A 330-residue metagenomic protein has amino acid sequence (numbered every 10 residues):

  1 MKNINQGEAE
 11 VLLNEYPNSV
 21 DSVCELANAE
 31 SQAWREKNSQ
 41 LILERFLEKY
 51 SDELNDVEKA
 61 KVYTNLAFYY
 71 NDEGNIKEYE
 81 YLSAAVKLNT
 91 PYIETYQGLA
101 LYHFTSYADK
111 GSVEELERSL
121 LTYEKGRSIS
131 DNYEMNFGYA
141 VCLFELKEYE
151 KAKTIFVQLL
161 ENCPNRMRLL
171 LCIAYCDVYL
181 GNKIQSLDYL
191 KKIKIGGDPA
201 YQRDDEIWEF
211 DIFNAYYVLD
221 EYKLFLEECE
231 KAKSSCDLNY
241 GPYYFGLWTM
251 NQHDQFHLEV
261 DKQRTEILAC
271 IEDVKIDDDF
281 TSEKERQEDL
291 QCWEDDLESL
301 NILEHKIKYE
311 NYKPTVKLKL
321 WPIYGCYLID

Functional and structural regions predicted by a protein language model:
I4-N5, Y179, K194-D330: Eukaryotic alpha-helical solenoid repeat scaffolds
V11-N14, E48, S83-K87, L121-S128 (+3 more regions): Conserved structural position within tetratricopeptide repeats
P17, S51, V57, T90 (+5 more regions): Short coil turns that delineate tetratricopeptide repeat
D21, V57-K61, E94, N132-E134 (+4 more regions): Start-of-helix register in tetratricopeptide repeats
L26, K59, L66, L99 (+5 more regions): Structural register within alpha-helical repeat arrays
Q32-R35, A67-N75, A100-G111, G181 (+3 more regions): Short coil/turn linking the two alpha-helices of tandem helical-hairpin repeats
